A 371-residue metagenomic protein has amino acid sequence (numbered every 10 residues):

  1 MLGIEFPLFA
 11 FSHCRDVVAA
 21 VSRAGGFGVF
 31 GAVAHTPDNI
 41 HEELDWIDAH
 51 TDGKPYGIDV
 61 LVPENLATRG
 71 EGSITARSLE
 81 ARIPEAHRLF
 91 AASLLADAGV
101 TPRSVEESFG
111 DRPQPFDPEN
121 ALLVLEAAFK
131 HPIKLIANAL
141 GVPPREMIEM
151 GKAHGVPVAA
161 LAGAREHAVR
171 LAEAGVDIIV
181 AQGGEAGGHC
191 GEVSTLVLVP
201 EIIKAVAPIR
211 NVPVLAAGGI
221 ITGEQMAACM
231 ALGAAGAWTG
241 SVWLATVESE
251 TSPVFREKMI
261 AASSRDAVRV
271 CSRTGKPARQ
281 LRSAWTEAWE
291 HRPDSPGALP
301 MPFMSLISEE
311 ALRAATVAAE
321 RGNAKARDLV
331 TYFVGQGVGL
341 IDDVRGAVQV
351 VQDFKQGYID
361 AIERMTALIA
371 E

Functional and structural regions predicted by a protein language model:
M1-V193, V197-I209: Active-site entrance/lid segments in N-terminal catalytic domains of soluble metabolic enzymes
I74-F90, E192-L215, I221-E371: Conserved active-site-proximal phosphate/metal-binding subdomains
V142, I220-I221: Residue-level detector of alpha-helix initiation sites
